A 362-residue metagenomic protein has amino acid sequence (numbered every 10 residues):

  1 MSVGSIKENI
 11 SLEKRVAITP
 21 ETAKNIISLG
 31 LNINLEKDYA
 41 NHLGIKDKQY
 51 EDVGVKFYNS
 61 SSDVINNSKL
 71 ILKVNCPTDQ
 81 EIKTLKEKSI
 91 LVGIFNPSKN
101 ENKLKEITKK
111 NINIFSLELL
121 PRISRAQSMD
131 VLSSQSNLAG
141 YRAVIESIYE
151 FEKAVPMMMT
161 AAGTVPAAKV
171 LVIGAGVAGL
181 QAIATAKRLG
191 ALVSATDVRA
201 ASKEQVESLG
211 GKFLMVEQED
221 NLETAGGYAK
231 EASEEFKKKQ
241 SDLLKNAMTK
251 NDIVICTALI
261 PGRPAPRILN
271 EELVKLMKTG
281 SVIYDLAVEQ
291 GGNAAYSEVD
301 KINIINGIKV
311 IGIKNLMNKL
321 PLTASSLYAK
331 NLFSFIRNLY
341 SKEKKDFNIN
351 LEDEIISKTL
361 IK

Functional and structural regions predicted by a protein language model:
S2-E106, K110: An N-terminal-biased, well-structured beta-alpha scaffold segment characteristic of Rossmann-like dinucleotide-binding
I6-I45, A154-T249: Glycine-rich phosphate/diphosphate-binding loop of Rossmann-like nucleotide-binding domains
E8-I10, D38-A40, C76, N96-P97 (+7 more regions): Short, ordered loop/turn segments at secondary-structure junctions
A23, D47, I82, L104 (+4 more regions): Generic hydrophobic/aromatic pocket-lining and core-packing "Φ" positions
V55-K69, C76-P77, E223-V254, A258-K275 (+2 more regions): A structured beta-alpha segment of the ubiquitous adenosine-cofactor-binding alpha/beta core
S98-S124, P264-N315: Rossmann-fold NAD(P)-binding glycine/threonine-rich loop
E118-L119, S124-A161, A167, V288 (+1 more regions): Adenosine-phosphate binding glycine-rich loop
